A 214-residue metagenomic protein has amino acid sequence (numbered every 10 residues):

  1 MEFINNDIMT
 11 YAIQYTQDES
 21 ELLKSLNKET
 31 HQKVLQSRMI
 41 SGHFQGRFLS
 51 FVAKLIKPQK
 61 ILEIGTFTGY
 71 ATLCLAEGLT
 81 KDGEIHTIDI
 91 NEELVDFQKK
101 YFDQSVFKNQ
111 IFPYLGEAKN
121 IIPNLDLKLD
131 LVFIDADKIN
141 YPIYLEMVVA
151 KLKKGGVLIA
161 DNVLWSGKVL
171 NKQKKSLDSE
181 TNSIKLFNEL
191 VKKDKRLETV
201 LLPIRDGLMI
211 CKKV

Functional and structural regions predicted by a protein language model:
M1-S20, L35: N-terminal auxiliary segments of SAM/dcSAM-dependent transferases
T16-D18, V34-F48, K54: Conserved SAM-binding loop and adjacent beta-strand
E19-L23, E180: Generic alpha-helical segment signature
L26: Beta-strand-loop-alpha "switch" segments that mediate conformational coupling across diverse proteins
K33-V34, K172: Short amphipathic alpha-helical segments at helix-loop
H43-V214: S-adenosylmethionine/decaboxylated-SAM
